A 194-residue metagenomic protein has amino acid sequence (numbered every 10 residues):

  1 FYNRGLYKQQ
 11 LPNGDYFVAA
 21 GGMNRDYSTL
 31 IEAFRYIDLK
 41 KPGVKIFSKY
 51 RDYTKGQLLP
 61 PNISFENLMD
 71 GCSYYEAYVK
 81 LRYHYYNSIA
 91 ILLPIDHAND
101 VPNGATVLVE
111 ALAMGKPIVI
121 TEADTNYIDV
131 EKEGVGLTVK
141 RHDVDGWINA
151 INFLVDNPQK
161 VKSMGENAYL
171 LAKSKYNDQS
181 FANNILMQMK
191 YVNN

Functional and structural regions predicted by a protein language model:
F1-G5, Y50-Y53: Short beta-strand->alpha-helix junction loop in the catalytic core of nucleotide-activated group-transfer enzymes
K8-R25, I31-D38, V44-K45: Conserved donor-binding/catalytic core segment of Leloir-type glycosyltransferases
F34, L108-L112: Short hydrophobic faces within alpha-helices
S48, Y53-N87: Nucleotide-activated donor-binding/catalytic signature segment of Leloir-type glycosyltransferases, i.e., the conserved
Y74-L81, L92-V109, I120-I128: Nucleotide-sugar-dependent
I89, G115-P117: A short alpha->beta transition loop at the rim of the catalytic pocket in nucleotide-sugar-dependent
Y127-N152, K160: Change "using UDP/GDP/dTDP sugars" to "using nucleotide sugars
G146, F153, K160-K175, F181-M187: A short, well-ordered alpha-helix in the C-terminal region of glycosyltransferases
